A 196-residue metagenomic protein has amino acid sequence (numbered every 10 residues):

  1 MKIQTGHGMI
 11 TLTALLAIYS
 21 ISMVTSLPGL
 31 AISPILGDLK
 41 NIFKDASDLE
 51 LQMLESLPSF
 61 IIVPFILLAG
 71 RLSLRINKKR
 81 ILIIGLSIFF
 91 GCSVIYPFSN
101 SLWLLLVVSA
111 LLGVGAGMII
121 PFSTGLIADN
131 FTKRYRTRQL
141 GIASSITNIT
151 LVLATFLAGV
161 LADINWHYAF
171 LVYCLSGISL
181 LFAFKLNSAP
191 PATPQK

Functional and structural regions predicted by a protein language model:
T13-D48, A69: Extracytoplasmic
S26, L30, P97, G113-P121 (+1 more regions): Small-residue-rich segments within alpha-helical transmembrane domains of MFS-like 12-TM solute carriers
L30, P58-L67, L151-V152: Residue-level signature of mid-helix packing/kink "hotspots" within the transmembrane helices of 12-pass Major
P64-L102: Conserved MFS/SLC helix-loop-helix module at the cytosolic interface between two early adjacent transmembrane helices
C92-P97, L112, A183-F184: MFS-fold secondary transporters
L102, V108-I146: Cytoplasmic helix-loop-helix junction between adjacent transmembrane helices in 12-TM secondary transporters
R134-Y135, I142-K185: Helix-loop-helix hairpin linking two adjacent transmembrane segments in secondary transporters
